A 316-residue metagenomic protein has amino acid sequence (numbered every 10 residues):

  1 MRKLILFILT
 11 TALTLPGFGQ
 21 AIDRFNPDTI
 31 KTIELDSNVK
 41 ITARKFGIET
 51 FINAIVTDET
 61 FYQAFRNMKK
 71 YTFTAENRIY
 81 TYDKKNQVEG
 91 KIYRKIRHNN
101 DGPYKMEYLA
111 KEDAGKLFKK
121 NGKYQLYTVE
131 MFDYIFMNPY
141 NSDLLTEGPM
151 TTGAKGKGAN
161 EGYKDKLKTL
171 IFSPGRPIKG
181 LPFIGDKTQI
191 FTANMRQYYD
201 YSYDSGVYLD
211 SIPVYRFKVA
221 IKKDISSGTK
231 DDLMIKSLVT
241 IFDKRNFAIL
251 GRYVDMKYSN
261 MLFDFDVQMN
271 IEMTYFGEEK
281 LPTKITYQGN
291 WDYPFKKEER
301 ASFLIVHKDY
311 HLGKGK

Functional and structural regions predicted by a protein language model:
M1-T29: Bacterial Sec-dependent N-terminal signal peptides
R2, T11-P16, E130-D133, S211-Y215: Solvent-exposed, well-ordered amphipathic alpha-helical segments that flank/support binding or catalytic loops
L15, G19, F61, L262-F263 (+1 more regions): Alpha-helix boundary/interfacial micro-motifs
G17, R44, R252: Surface loops and adjacent helix of pleckstrin homology
A21-P213, I221-G228, E299-K316: Structured extracytoplasmic
T188-N194, Y203, I212-G315: Gly/Pro-enriched, hydrophobic low-complexity segments that function as extracytoplasmic propeptides/linkers
